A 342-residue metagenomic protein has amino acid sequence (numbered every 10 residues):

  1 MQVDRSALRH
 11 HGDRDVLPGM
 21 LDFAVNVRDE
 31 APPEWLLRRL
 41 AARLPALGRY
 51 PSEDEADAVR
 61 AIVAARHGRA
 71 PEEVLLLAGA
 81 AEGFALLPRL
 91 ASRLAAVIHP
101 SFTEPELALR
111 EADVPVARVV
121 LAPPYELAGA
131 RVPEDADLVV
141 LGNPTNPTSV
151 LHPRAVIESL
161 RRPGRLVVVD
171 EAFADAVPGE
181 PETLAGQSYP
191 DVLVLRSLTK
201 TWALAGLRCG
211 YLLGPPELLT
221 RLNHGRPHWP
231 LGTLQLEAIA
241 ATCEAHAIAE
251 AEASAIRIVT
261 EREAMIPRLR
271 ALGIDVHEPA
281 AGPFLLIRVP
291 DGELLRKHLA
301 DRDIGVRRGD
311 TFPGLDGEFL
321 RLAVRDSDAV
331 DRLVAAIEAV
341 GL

Functional and structural regions predicted by a protein language model:
M1-Y50, I62-A65, D135: N-terminal "arm"/small-domain region of PLP-dependent enzymes with the aminotransferase-like
A31-P33, D54, D191-R270, I274-H277: PLP-dependent aminotransferase class I/II
P51, A64-L86: Short loop-beta-helix segment that forms the pyridoxal 5′-phosphate
A70-V74, E171, D191: Short acidic capping loops at alpha-helix termini that bridge into adjacent secondary structure
P88-R110, P115, A122: Conserved PLP-anchoring active-site segment centered on the Schiff-base-forming lysine
A117, L121-P178: Active-site phosphate-binding strand-loop segment of PLP-dependent enzymes
I258-V259, L269-R302: Conserved PLP-binding catalytic core of the aspartate aminotransferase-like
D301-R302, P313-L342: PLP-dependent enzyme catalytic core of the Aspartate aminotransferase-like
